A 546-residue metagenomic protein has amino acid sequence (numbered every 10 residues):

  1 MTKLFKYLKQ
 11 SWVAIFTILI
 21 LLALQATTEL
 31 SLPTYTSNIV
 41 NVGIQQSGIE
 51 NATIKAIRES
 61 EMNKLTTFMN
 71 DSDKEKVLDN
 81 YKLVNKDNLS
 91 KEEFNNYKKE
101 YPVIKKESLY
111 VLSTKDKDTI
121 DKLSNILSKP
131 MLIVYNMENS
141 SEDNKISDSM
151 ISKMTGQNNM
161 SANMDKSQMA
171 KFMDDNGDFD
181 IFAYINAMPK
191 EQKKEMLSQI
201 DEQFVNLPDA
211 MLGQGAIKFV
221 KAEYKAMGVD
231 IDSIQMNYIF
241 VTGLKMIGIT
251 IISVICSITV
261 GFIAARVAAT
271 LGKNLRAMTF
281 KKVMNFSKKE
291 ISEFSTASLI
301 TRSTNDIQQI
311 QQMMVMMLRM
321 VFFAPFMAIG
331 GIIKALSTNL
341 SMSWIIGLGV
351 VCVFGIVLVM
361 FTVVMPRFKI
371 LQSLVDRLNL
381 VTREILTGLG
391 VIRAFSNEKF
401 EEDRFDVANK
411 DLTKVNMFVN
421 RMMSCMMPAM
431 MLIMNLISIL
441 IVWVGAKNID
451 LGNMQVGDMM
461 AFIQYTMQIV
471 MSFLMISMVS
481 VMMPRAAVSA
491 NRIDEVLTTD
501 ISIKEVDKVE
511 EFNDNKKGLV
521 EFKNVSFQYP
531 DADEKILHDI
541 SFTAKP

Functional and structural regions predicted by a protein language model:
M1-L32, T36-I247, I252, C256 (+12 more regions): Membrane-integrated ABC transporters
W12, G177, P189, K193-M196 (+12 more regions): An intracellular "coupling" helix at the cytosolic face of ABC transporter transmembrane type-1 domains
F16, I20, F240, L244 (+8 more regions): Internal alpha-helical transmembrane segments of multi-pass membrane proteins, especially GPCRs
L24-T28, L32, I247, I251-A268 (+9 more regions): Hydrophobic alpha-helical membrane-associated segments
I44-N51, R58-T66, N70, D180-P189 (+7 more regions): Short intracellular "coupling" helices and adjacent cytoplasmic loop segments at the cytosolic face of multi-pass
V283, F405, I493, F522-N524 (+1 more regions): Conserved catalytic Walker-motif region of ABC-type ATPase nucleotide-binding domains
K334-V351, G355, T362, F418-R492 (+1 more regions): Helix-loop-helix
T498-P546: Primarily ABC-family ATPase nucleotide-binding module
